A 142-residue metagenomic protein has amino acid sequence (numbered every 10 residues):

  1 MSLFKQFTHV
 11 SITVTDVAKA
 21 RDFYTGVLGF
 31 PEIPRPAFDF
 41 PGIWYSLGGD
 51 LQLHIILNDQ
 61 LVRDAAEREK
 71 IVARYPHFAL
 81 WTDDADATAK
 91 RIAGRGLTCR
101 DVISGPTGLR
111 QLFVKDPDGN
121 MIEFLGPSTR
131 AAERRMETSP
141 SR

Functional and structural regions predicted by a protein language model:
M1-K19, Y75-L80, S128-R142: N-terminal beta-strand motif that seeds the catalytic metal site of vicinal oxygen chelate
S2-L3, A89-R142: Vicinal oxygen chelate
Q6-T15, I43-L47, A66-R91, R110-K115 (+1 more regions): Vicinal oxygen chelate
T13-Q52: Core segments of cupin and vicinal oxygen chelate
K19-D22, G26, D86-G94, T98: Replace "anionic and nucleotidyl ligands
F38, L57-N58, P127: Residue-level structural signal for beta-strand termini and adjacent loop
F40, L61-A66, A132-E133: A short, acidic/glycine-rich surface segment
L51-I55, L61-V62: Conserved segment of winged-helix/HTH DNA-binding domains
